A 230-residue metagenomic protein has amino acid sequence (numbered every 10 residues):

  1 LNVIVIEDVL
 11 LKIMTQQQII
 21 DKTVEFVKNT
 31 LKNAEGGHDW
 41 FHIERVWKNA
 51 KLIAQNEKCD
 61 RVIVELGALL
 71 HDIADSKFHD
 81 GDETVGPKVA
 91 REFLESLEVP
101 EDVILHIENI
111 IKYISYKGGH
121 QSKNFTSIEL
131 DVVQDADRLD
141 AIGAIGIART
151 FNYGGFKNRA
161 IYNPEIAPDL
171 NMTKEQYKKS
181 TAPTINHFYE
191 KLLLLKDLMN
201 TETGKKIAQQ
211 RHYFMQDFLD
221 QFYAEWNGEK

Functional and structural regions predicted by a protein language model:
L1-I13: N-terminal amphipathic/basic-hydrophobic helices that include classical n-h-c signal peptides and signal-anchor
M14-K28: Short alpha-helical hairpin
T15, L31-W40, E44-E57, L70 (+1 more regions): Divalent metal-dependent phosphate-bond-processing catalytic cores, especially two-metal-ion Mg2+/Mn2+ enzymes that act
V46, D82-E95: An active-site-proximal "capping" alpha-helix that borders the catalytic cofactor pocket
R61-F78, G86, I107-K117: His-Asp-centered metal-binding catalytic motifs of divalent-metal-dependent phosphohydrolases/nucleases
H79-E83, A144-I145: Conserved strand-to-helix beginnings and helix N-cap segments that scaffold or border functional pockets
E98-Q134: Hydrophobic, well-structured mid-protein blocks that either form specific transmembrane helices
